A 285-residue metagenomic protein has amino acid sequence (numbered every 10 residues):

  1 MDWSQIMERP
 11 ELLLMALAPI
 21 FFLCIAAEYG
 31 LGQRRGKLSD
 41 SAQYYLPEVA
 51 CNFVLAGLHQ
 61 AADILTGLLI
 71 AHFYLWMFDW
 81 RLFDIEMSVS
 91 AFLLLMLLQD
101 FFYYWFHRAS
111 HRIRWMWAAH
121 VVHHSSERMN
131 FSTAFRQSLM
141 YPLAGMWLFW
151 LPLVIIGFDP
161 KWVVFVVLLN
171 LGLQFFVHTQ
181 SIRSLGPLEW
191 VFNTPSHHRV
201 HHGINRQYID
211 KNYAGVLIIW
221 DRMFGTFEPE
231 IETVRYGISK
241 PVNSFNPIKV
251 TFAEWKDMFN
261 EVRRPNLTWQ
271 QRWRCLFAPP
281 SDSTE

Functional and structural regions predicted by a protein language model:
M1-L12: Short, strongly hydrophobic alpha-helical membrane anchors
D2-S4, Y74-D84: Membrane-interface helix termini and inter-helical loops of multi-pass transporters
L12, A16, S41-G57: Loop-to-helix transition at the N-terminal end of transmembrane alpha-helices
I20-G32, A71, M96-F101: Central hydrophobic cores of alpha-helical transmembrane segments in multi-pass inner-membrane proteins across all
F22-C24, H59-F73, S283: Alpha-helical membrane-anchoring segments
I25-A50: Membrane-interface helix-loop junction between the first two transmembrane segments
V54-T66, R81, I85-Y236: Membrane-embedded catalytic scaffold of the fatty acid hydroxylase/desaturase
T233-E285: Cytosolic-facing loops and C-terminal tails of multi-pass membrane proteins
